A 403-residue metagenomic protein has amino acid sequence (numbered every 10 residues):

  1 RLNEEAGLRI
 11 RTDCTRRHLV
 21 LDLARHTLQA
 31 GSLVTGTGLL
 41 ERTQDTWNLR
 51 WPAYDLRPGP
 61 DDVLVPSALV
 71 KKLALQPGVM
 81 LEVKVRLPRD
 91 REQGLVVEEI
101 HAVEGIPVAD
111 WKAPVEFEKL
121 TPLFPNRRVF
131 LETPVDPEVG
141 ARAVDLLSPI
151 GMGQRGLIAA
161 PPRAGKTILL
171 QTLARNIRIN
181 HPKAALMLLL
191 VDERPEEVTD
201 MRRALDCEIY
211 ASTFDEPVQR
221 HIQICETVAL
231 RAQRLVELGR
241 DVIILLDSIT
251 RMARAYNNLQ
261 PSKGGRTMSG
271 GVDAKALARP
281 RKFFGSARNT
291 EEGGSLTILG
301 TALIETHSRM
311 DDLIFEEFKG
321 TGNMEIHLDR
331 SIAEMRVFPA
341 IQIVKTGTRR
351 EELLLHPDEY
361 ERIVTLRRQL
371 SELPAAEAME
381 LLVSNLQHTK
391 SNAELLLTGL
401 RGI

Functional and structural regions predicted by a protein language model:
R1-Q29: Basic helix-extension-helix modules of the SAP/HeH family
T27-G36, V139-A143, V228-Q233, F283: Phosphate-interacting basic helix/loop segments used at nucleotide- and nucleic-acid interfaces
Q29-V83: S1/OB-fold single-stranded RNA-binding interface
G31-Q44, L87-P114, V228, L245 (+2 more regions): Glycine/charge-rich, flexible interdomain linkers and switch-proximal surface loops that mediate coupling
L69, V85-R91, P162-R163: Short, charged beta-turn/beta-strand-edge "cap" motif at the junction between a beta-strand and an adjacent loop
L75-P77, L87-I158: P-loop NTP-binding catalytic core
Q154-L169: Walker A/P-loop
A164-G165, Q171-I403: P-loop NTPase catalytic core
